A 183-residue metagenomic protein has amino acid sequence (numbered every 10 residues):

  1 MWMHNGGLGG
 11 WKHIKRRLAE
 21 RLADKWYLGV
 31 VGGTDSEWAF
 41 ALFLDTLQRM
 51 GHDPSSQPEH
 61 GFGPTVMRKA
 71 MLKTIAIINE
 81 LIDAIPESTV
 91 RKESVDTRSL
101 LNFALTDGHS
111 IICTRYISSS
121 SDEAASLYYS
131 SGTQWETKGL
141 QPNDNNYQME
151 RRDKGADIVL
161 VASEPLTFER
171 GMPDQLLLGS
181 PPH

Functional and structural regions predicted by a protein language model:
M1-H183: Conserved short alpha-helical segments that host acidic/polar catalytic motifs at enzyme active sites
